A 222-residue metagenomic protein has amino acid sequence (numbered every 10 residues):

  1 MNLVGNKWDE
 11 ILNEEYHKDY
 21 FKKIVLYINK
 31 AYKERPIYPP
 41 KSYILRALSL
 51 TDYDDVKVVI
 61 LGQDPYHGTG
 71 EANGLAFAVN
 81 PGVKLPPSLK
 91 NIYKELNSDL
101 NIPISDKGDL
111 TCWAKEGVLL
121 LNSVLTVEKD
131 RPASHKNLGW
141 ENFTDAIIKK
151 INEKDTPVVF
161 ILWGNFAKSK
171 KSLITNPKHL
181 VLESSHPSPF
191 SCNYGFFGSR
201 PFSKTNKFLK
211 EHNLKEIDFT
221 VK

Functional and structural regions predicted by a protein language model:
N2, E14-L162, F166-S169, I174 (+4 more regions): A polyanion-binding, active-site-adjacent surface
G5-E10: Short, contiguous pre-domain boundary segments
G198: Short, conserved glycine- and acidic-residue-centered signature motifs in active-site or ligand-binding loops
